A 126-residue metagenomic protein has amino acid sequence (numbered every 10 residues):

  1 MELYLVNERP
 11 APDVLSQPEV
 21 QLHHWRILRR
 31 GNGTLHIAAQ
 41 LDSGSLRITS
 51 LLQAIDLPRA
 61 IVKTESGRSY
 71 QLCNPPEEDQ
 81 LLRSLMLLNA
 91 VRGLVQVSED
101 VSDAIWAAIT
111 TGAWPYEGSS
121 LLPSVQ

Functional and structural regions predicted by a protein language model:
E2-I61, R68-Q126: Cysteine-centric segments in proteins
